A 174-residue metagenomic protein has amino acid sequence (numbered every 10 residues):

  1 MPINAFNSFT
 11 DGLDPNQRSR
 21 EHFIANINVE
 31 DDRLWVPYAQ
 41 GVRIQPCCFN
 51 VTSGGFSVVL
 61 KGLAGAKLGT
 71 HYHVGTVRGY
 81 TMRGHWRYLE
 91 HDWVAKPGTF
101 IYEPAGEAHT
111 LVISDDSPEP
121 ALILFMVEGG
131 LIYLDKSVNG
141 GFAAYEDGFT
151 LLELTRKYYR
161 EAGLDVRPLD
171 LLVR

Functional and structural regions predicted by a protein language model:
M1-G54, N139-F142, E153-R174: A short, N-terminal "cap"/entry segment at the start of jelly-roll beta-barrel domains of the cupin/DSBH fold
I44-P46, S57-V59, R78, F100-Y102 (+1 more regions): Conserved hydrophobic/aromatic beta-strand scaffold that supports enzyme active sites
V51, W86-T110: Short acidic-glycine-tyrosine-enriched beta hairpin
G54-L63, L68-T70, M126: Small beta-barrel nucleic-acid-binding modules, principally OB-folds
V58-V59, E90, D135-V138: A short secondary-structure junction signal
L63-G65, Y72-E90, K96: Glycine- and acidic-residue-biased ligand/ion/polar-headgroup-sensing regions
K96, A105-K136: Ligand-binding loop in jelly-roll beta-barrel domains
L122-M126, G130-L134, G140-Y158: Acidic/serine-rich, low-complexity amphipathic helices located in mid- to C-terminal regulatory regions
